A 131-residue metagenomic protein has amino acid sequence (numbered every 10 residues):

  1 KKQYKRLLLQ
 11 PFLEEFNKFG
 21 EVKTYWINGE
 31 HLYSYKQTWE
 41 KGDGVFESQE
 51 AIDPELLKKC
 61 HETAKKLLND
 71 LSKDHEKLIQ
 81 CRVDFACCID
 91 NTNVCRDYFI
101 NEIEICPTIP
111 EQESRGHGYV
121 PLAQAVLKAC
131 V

Functional and structural regions predicted by a protein language model:
K1-D74, A86-I89, D97-F99: Phosphate-binding site of ATP-dependent enzymes
H75-L78, C87-V131: C-terminal active-site "lid" helix and adjoining low-complexity regulatory extension at the edge of ATP-using catalytic
C81-V83: Catalytic phosphate/metal-binding cores of nucleic-acid and nucleotide-processing enzymes, i.e., regions that mediate
